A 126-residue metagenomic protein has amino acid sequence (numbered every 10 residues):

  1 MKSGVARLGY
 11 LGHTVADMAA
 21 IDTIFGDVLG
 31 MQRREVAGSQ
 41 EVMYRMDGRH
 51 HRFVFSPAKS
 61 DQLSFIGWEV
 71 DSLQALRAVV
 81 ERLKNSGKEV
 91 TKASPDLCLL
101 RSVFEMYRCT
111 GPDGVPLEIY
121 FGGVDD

Functional and structural regions predicted by a protein language model:
M1, K84-D126: Vicinal oxygen chelate
M1-G4, M46, K59, L100: Generic structural signal for beta-strand residues in well-ordered domains
S3-H51: Core segments of cupin and vicinal oxygen chelate
R7-A16, A58-K84, V103-G111: Vicinal oxygen chelate
M31-S64, C109, V115-G123: Conserved short beta-strand elements that form part of the metal-binding/catalytic scaffold of enzyme active sites
G38-S39, W68-V70, A78-R82, K92-A93 (+1 more regions): Glycine-rich loops and low-complexity Gly/Arg-rich segments that provide flexible linkers or classic glycine-based
D47-H50, E69-V70, D96, R101: Non-heme Fe(II)-dependent double-stranded beta-helix
